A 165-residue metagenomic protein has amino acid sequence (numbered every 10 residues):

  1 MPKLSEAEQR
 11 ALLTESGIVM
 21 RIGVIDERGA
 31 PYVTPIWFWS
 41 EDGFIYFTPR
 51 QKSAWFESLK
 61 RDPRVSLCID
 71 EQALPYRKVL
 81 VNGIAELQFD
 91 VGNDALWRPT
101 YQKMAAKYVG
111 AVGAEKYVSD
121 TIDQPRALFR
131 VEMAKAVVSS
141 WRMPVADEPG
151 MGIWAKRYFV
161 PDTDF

Functional and structural regions predicted by a protein language model:
M1-L4, K78-F165: Charged, gly/pro-rich active-site loop segments
M1-R21: Short, basic/aromatic recognition patches
Q9-R10, F56, S119: Short amphipathic alpha-helical segments and helix-helix/interface helices
L12-L13, L59, M104, V131: A generic structural signal for nonpolar/aromatic side chains embedded in well-ordered alpha-helices
E15-S16, R61-D62, P125: Structured helix-beta-strand junction loops
G17-Q51, E57, V65-E71, K78-V81: Short beta-strand segments
I45-S66, A95-K107, M151-G152: Amphipathic repeat-derived elements
S58-L59, Q72, D120-I122: Short, charge-rich binding segments
